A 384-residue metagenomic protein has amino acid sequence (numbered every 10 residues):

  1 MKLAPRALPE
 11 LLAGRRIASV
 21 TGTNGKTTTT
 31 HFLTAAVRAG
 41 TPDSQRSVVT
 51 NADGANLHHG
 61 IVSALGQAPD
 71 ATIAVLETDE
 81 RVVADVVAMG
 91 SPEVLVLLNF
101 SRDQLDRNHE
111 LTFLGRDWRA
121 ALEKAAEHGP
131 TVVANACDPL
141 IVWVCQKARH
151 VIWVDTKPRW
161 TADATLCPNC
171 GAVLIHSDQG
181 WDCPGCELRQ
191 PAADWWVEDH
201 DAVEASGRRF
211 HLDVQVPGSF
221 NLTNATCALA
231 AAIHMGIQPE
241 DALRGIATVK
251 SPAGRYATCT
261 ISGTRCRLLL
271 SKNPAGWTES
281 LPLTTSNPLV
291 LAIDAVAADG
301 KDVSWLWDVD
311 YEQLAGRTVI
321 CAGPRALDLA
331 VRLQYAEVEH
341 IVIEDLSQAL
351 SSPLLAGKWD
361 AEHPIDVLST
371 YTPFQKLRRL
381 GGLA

Functional and structural regions predicted by a protein language model:
M1-W153: Phosphate-binding loop of NTP-binding sites
L11, V62-A68, V144-Q146, V197 (+3 more regions): Alpha-helix C-terminal capping segments
T30-A35, L229, A330, R378: A generic structural signal for short, well-ordered alpha-helical segments in conserved domains
L33, V37, I61-L65, A225-M235 (+1 more regions): Buried hydrophobic packing segments
D53-N56, N99-D103, T156-W160, D294-A297 (+1 more regions): Short, acidic/turn-prone active-site loops that include or flank metal/cofactor- and phosphate-binding residues
G60, D85-V86, D106-R107, V142-C145 (+6 more regions): Short glycine-/acidic-enriched loop or helix-start segments at secondary-structure transitions that form or flank
L97, S101-T264, E339: Acidic, Mg2+-coordinating active-site environments of NTP-dependent enzymes
P168-G171, C183-Q190, I233-Q238, R244-A384: ATP-dependent carboxylate-amine ligase
